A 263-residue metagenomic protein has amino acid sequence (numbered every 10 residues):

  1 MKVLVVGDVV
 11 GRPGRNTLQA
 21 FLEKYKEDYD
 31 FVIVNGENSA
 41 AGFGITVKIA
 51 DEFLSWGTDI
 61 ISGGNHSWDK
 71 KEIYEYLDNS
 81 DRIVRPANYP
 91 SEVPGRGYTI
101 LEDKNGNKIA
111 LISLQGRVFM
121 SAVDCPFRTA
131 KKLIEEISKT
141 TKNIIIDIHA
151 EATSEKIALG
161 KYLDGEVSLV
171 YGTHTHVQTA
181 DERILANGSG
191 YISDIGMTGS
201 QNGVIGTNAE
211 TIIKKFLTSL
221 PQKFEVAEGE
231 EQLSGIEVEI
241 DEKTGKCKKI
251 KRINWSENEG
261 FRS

Functional and structural regions predicted by a protein language model:
M1-S263: Acidic, metal/ion-coordinating pockets
